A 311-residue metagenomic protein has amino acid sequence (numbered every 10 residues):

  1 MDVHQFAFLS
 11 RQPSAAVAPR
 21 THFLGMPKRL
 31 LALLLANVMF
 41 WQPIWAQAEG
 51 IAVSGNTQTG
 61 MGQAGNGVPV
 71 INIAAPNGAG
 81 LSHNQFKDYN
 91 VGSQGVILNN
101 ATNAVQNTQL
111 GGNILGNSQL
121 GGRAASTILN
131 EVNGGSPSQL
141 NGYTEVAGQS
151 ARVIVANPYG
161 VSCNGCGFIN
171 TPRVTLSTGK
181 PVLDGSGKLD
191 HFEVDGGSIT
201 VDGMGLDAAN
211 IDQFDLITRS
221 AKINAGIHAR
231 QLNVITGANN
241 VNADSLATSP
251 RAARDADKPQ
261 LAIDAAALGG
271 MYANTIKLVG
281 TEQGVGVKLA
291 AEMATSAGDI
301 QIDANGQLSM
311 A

Functional and structural regions predicted by a protein language model:
M1-D2, A311: Accessible peptide chain termini
D2-R29, L33-S296, D303-N305: Solvent-exposed adhesion/ligand-recognition segments of exported proteins
N305-A311: Short, intrinsically disordered, charge-balanced linker/junction segments flanking boundaries in proteins
